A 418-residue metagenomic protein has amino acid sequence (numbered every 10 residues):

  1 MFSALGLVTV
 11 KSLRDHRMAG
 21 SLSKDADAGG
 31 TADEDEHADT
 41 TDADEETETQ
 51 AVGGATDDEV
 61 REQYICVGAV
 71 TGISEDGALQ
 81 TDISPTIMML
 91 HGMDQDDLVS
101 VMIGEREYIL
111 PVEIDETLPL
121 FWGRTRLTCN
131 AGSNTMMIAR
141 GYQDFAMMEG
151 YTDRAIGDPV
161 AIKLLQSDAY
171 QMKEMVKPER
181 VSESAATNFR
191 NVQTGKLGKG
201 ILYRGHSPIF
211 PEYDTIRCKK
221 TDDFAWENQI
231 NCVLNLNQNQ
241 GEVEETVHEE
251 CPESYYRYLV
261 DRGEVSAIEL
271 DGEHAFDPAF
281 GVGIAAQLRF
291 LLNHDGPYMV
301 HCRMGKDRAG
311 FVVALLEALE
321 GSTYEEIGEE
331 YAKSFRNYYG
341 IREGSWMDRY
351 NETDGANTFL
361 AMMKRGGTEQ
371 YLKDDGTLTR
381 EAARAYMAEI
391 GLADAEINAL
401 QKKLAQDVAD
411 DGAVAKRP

Functional and structural regions predicted by a protein language model:
A4-R17: Sec-dependent signal peptide cleavage junction
R17-G53: N-terminal, intrinsically disordered, polar/charged segments of Gram-positive cell-envelope systems that serve as
H37, D153-Y298, F311-P418: Cys-dependent protein tyrosine phosphatase-like superfamily
E48-Q143, M147-K163: Long, compositionally biased stretches
M299, R303: Active-site cradle of extracellular carbohydrate-active enzymes
M304, R308-A309: Ser/Thr-glycine-rich phosphate-binding loops at phosphate-binding pockets of nucleotides, nucleotide cofactors
